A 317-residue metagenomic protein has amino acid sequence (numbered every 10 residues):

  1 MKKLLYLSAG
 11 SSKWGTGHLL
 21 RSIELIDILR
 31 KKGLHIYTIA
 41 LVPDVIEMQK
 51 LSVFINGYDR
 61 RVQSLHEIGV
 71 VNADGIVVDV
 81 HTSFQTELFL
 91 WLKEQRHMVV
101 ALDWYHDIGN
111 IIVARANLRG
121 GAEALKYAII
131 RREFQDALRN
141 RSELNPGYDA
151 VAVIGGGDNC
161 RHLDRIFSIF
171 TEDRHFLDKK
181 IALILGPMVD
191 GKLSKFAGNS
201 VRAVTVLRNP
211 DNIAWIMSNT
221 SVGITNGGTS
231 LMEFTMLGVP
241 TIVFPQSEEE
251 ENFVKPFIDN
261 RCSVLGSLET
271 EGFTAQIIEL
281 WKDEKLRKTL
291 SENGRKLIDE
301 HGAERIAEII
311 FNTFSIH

Functional and structural regions predicted by a protein language model:
Y6-I28, I39-E123: Active-site and donor-binding regions of nucleotide-sugar-utilizing enzymes
G15, A40, G223-T225, P240-E249: Short hydrophobic beta-strand element within catalytic cores of glycosyltransferases and related nucleotide-activated
N110-R161, G191: A nucleotide-sugar donor-handling region in carbohydrate enzymes
N145-T220: Donor-nucleotide binding loops and adjacent catalytic segments primarily of GT-B fold Leloir glycosyltransferases
S218-T229: Acidic donor-binding loop of glycosyltransferase active sites
R261-V264, E269-L286: C-terminal "capping" alpha-helix adjacent to the active site of nucleotide-linked donor transferases in cell-envelope
E279, L286-E300: A short, well-ordered alpha-helix in the C-terminal region of glycosyltransferases
D299-H317: C-terminal alpha-helical cap of glycosyltransferases
